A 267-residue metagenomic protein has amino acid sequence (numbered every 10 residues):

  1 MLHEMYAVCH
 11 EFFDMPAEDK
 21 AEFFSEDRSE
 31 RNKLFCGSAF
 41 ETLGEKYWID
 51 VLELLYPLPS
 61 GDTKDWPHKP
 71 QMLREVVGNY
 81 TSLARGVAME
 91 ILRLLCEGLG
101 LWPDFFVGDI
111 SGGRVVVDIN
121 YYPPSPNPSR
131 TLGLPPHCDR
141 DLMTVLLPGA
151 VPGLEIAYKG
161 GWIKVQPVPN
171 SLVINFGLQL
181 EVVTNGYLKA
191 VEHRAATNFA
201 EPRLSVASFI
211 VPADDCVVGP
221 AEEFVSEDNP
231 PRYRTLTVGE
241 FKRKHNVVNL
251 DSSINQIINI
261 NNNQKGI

Functional and structural regions predicted by a protein language model:
M1-I267: Peripheral, non-catalytic segments flanking oxidoreductase cores
